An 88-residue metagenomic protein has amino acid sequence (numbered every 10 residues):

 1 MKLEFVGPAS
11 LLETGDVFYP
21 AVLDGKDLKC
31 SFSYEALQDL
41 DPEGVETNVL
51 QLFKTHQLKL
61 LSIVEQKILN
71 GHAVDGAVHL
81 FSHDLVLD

Functional and structural regions predicted by a protein language model:
M1-F5, S33, L50-F53: N-terminal start-of-chain detector that recognizes signal peptides and the immediate post-cleavage beginning
M1-K26: Short, charged/polar N-terminal "headpieces" of proteins
F5-A9, F32, D41-G44, S82-D84: Solvent-exposed, flexible loop/coil residues
P8-S10, L23-D24, L37-D39, L58 (+1 more regions): Short linear sequence elements within intrinsically disordered, low-complexity coil regions
L12-E13, K26-L28, T47, D75: Generic detection of intrinsically disordered/low-complexity segments and helix-coil linkers/edges
F18-D41: A short, structured beta-strand/loop element
V45-D88: Acidic, low-complexity intrinsically disordered segments
